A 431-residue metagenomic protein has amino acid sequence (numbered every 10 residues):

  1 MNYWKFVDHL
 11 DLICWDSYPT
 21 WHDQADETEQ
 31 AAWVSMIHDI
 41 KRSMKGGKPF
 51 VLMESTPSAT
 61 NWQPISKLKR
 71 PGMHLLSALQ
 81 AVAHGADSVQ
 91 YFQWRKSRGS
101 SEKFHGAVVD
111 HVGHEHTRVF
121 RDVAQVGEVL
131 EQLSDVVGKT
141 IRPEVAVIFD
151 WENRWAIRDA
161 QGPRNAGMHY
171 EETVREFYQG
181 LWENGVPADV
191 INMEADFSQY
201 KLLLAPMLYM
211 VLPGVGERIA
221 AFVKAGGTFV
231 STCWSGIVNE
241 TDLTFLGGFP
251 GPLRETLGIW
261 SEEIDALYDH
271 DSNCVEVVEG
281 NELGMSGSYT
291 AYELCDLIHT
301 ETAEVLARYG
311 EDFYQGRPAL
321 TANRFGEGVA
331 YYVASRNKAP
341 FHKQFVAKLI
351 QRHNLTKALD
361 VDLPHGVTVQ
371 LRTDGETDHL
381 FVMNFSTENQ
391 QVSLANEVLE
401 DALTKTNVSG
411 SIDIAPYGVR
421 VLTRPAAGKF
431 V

Functional and structural regions predicted by a protein language model:
M1: Active-site mouth of glycoside hydrolases
V7-V431: Carbohydrate-binding surfaces of carbohydrate-active enzymes
